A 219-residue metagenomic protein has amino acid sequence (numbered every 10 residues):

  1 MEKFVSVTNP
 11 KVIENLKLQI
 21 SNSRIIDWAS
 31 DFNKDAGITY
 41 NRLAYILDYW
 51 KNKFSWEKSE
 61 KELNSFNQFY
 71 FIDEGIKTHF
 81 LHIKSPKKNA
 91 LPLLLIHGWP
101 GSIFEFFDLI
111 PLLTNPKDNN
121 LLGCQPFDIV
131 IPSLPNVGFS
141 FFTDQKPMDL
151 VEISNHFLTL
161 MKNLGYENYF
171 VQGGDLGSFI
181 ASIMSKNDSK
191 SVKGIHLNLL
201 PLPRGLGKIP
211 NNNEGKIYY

Functional and structural regions predicted by a protein language model:
M1-I25: Mature N-terminal segment immediately following signal peptide/propeptide cleavage in secreted/periplasmic
F4, R24-I25, N41-Y219: Catalytic cores of eukaryotic secretory-pathway lumenal/extracellular enzymes that build and remodel glycoconjugates
T8-K11, I38, M148: Short coil/turn linker and secondary-structure boundary residues
S30-Y40: Coupling/switch/interface segments within P-loop NTPase motor domains and analogous charged loops in nucleic-acid
